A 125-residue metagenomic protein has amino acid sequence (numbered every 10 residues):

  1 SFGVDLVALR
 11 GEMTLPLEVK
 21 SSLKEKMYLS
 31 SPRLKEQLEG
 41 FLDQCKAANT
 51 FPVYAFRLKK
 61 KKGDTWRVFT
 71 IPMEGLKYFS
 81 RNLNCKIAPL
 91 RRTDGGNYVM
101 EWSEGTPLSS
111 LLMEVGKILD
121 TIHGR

Functional and structural regions predicted by a protein language model:
F2: Beta-rich catalytic cores
L6, D43-C45, R91: Generic structural signal for short, flexible, solvent-exposed coil/loop and linker residues
L6-A8, E12-E25: Conserved catalytic cores of phosphodiester-cleaving nucleases, focusing on short active-site segments
L9, L58-R125: Non-catalytic C-terminal interaction segments of nucleic acid-processing enzymes
L17, M27-Y28, G63-T65: Generic domain-boundary/flexible-linker signal
L17, V53-A55, F69: Hydrophobic/aromatic beta-strand patches that form the interior of the parallel beta-sheet core in alpha/beta enzyme
S22-R57: Short, charged, amphipathic alpha-helix that recurs within catalytic cores of restriction-modification and other
